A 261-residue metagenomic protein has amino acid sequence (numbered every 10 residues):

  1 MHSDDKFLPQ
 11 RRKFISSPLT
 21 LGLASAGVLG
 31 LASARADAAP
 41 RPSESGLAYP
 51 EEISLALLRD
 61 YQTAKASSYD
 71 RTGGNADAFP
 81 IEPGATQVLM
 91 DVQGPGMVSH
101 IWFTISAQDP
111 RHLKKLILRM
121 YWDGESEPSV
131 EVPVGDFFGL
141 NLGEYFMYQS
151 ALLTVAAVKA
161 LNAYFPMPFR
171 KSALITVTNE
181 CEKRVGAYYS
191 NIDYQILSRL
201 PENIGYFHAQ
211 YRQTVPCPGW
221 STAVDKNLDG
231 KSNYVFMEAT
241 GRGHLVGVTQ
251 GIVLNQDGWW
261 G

Functional and structural regions predicted by a protein language model:
M1-K13, L21-G27, D37: N-terminal secretory signal peptides
P9, T20-A24, G30-A32, A48 (+1 more regions): Compositionally biased amphipathic helical and low-complexity segments enriched in hydrophobic
G27, R35, A173-I175: A generic structural micro-environment signature that highlights single residues at secondary-structure boundaries
L31-P40: Bacterial Sec-dependent signal peptides at the C-terminal "C-region" and cleavage site
P40-G261: Beta-strand-centric surfaces of beta-sandwich/beta-rich domains
